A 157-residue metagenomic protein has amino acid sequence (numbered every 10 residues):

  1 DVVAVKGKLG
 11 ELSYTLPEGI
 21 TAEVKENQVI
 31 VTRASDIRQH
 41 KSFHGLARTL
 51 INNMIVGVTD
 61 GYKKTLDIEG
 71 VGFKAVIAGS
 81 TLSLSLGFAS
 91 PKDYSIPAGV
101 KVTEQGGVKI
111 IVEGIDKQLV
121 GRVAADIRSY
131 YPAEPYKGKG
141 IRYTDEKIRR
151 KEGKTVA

Functional and structural regions predicted by a protein language model:
D1-H44, R48-A125, S129-A157: N-terminal intrinsically disordered, cationic/polar leader segments that include organellar targeting peptides
